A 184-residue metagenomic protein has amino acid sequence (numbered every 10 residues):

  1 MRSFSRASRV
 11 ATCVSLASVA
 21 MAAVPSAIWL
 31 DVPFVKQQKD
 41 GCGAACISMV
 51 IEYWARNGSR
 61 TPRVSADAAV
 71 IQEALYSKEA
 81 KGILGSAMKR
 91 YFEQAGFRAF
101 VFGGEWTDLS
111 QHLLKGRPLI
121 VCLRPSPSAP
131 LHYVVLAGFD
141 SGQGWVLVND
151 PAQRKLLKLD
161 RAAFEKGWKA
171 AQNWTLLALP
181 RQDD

Functional and structural regions predicted by a protein language model:
M1-S5: N-terminal secretory signal peptides that target proteins for export/translocation
R9-V19: Bacterial N-terminal signal peptides
A22-P33, S48-I51, V64-D184: Conserved active-site-adjacent core of cysteine acyl-enzyme catalytic domains
Q38: Beta-rich catalytic cores
C42: Active-site-proximal loop/helix segment associated with metal-binding centers of metalloenzymes
W54: Conserved active-site segments centered on acidic
N57-P62: Structural helix-adjacent loops and short alpha-helical linkers that scaffold large soluble proteins
